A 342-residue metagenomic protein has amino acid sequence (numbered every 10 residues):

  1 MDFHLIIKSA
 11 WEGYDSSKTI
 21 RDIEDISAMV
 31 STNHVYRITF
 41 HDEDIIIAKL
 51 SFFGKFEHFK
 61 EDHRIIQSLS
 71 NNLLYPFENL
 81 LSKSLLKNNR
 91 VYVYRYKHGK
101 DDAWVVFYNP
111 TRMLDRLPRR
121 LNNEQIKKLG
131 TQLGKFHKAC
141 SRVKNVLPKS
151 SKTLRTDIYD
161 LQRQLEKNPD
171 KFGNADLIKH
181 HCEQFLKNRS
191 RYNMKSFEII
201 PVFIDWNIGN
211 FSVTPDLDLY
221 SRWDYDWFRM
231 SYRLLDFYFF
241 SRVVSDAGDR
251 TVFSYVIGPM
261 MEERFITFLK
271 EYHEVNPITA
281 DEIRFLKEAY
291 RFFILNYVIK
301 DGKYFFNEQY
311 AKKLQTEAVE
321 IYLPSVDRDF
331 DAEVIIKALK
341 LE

Functional and structural regions predicted by a protein language model:
M1-L85, P215, L341-E342: Conserved NTP-binding catalytic cores of kinases and kinase-like/nucleotidyltransferase enzymes across multiple kinase
H4-D15, N145, Q162-I204, T214: An alpha-helical support segment within catalytic cores of ATP-dependent transferases
S31-F40, I47-A48, K187-L235: Active-site acidic catalytic loop and adjacent metal/ATP-binding pocket of ATP-dependent phosphoryl transfer enzymes
H41-V143: ATP-binding pocket architecture of kinase catalytic cores
D101-R119, L161-D170, F292-Q309: A glycine-centered beta->alpha junction motif in the catalytic cores of kinase/phosphotransferase enzymes
P118-D176, I199: A cross-family kinase active-site recognition segment
L235-N276, R291-E308: Active-site activation/catalytic loop segments of kinase-like enzymes and analogous catalytic loops in related
N296-E342: ATP/Mg2+ or Mg2+-diphosphate-binding catalytic cores that bind nucleotide phosphates or diphosphates via glycine-rich
